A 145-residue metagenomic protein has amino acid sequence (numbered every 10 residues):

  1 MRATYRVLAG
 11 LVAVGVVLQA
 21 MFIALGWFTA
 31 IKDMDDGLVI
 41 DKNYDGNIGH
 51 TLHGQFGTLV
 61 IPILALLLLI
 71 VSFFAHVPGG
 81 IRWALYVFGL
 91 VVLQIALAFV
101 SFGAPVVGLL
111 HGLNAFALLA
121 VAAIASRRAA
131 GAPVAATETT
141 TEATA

Functional and structural regions predicted by a protein language model:
M1-A145: Polytopic transmembrane helical bundles with strong interfacial aromatic enrichment
